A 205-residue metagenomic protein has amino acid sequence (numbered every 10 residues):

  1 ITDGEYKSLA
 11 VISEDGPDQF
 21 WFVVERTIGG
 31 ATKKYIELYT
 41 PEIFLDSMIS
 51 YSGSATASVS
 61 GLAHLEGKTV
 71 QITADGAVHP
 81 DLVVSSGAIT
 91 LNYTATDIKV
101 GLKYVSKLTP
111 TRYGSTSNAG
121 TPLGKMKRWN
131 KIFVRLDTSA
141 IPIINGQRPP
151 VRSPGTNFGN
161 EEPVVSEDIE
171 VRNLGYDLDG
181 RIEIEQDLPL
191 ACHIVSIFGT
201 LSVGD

Functional and structural regions predicted by a protein language model:
I1-D205: Beta-sheet repeat architectures centered on beta-propellers
